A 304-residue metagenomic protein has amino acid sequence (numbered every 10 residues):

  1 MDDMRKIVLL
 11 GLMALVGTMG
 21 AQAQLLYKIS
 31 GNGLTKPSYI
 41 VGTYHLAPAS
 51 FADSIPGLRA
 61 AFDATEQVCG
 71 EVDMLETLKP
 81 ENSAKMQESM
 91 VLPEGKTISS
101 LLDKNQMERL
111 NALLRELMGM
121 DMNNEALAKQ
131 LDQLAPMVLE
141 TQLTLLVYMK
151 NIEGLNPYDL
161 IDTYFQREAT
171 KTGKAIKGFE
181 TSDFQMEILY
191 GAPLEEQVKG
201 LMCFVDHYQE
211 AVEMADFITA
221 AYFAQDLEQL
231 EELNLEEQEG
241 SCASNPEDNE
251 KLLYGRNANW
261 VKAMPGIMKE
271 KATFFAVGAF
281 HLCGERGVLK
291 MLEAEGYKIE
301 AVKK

Functional and structural regions predicted by a protein language model:
M1-I7: Positively charged n-region of N-terminal signal peptides that target proteins for export
L10-T18: Bacterial N-terminal signal peptides
A21-A23: Boundary at the C-terminal end of the N-terminal hydrophobic targeting segment
L26-S30, P265: Short, surface-exposed beta-strand/loop micro-motifs that present aromatic residues
K28, Y39-I40, K298: Soluble periplasmic/extracytoplasmic beta-strand elements of cell-envelope proteins
G31-S38, Y44-S244, D248: Structured, acidic catalytic/metal-binding patches in enzyme active sites
A243-K304: A cross-kingdom marker for long, charged
